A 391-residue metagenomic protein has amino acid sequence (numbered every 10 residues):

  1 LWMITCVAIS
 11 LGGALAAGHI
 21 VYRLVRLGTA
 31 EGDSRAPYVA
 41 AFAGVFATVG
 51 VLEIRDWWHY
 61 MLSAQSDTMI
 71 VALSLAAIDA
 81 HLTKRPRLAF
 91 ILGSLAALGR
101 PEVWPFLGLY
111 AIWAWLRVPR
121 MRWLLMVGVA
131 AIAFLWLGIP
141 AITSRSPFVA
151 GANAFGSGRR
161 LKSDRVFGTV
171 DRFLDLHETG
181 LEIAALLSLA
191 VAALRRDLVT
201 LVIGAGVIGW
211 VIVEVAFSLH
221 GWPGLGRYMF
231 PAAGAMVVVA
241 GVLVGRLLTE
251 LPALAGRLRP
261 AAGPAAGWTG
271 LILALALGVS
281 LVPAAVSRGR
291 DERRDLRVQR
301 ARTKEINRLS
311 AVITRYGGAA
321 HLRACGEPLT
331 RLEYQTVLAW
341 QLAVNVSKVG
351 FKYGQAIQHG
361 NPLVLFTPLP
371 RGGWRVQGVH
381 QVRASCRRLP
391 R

Functional and structural regions predicted by a protein language model:
I4-D33: Transmembrane-helix motifs of polytopic, lipid-linked glycan transferases
D33, P37-V45, M126-F134, A184-A185 (+2 more regions): Signature aromatic-anchored transmembrane alpha helix within multi-pass, membrane-resident enzymes that catalyze glycan
S34-Y38, L75-A89, A114, A192-R195: Membrane-interface transmembrane helices that cradle and orient dolichyl/undecaprenyl
I54-L62, A97, L137-R145, R195 (+4 more regions): Transmembrane-helix signature of polytopic, lipid-linked glycan biosynthesis machinery
D56-W57, T68, R87-W115, E178-G180: Transmembrane helices and adjacent periplasmic/lumenal helix-loop junctions of polyprenol-phosphate-dependent
M61, S66-D67, L73, G99-P101 (+3 more regions): Hydrophobic/aromatic-rich transmembrane helices and adjacent perimembrane loops
F106-L109, R120-S188, V207-E214, A274-D291: Membrane-lumen/periplasm interface segments of specific transmembrane helices in polyprenyl phosphate-linked
L271-T336: Membrane-embedded, lumen/periplasm-facing catalytic core of multi-pass transferases that use lipid-linked donors
